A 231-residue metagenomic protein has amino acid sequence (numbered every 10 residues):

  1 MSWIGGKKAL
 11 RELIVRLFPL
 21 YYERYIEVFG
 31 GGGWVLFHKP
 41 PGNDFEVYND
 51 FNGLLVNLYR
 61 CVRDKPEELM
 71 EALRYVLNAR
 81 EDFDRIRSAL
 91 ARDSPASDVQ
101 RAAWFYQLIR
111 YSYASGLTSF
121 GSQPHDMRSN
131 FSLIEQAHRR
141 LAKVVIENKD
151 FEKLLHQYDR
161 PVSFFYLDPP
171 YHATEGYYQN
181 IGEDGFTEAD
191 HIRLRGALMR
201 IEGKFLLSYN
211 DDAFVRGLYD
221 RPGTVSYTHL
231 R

Functional and structural regions predicted by a protein language model:
M1-L10, R16, L20, R63-N180 (+4 more regions): SAM-dependent nucleic-acid methyltransferase catalytic core
L13, H38, L58, F214-G217: Phosphate- and divalent-cation-binding pockets in alpha/beta enzyme and binding domains that engage nucleotide-derived
R24-R85: SAM cofactor-binding core of SAM-dependent methyltransferases, primarily the Rossmann-like beta-alpha-beta module
G42, I201, D220-P222: Short, structured coil segments at secondary-structure junctions
L206-L207: Conserved beta-strand signature within the Rossmann-like core of class I S-adenosyl-L-methionine
N210-S226: Binuclear metal-ion centers of metallo-dependent hydrolases, dominated by the metallo-beta-lactamase
T228-R231: Conserved small/polar residues in nucleotide/adenosyl-binding loops
